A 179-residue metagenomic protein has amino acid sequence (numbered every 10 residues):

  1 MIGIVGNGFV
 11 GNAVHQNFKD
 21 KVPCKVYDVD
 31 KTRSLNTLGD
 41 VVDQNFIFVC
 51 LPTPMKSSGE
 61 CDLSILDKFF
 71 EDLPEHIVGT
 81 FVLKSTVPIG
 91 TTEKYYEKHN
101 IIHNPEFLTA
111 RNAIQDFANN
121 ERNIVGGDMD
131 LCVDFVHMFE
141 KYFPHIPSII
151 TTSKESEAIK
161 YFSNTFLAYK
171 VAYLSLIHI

Functional and structural regions predicted by a protein language model:
M1-V42: NAD(P)+-binding Rossmann beta1-loop-alpha1 motif at the extreme N-terminus of oxidoreductases
G11, R33, P54-S57, P88-I89 (+2 more regions): Glycine-rich nucleotide phosphate-binding loop and flanking beta-alpha elements of Rossmann-like dinucleotide-binding
K21, K94-N104, A113-L176: Internal alpha-helical scaffold of NAD(P)-dependent oxidoreductase catalytic cores
V42-D43, N120: Alpha-helix C-terminal capping/helix-to-coil transition sites in glycosyltransferase folds
F46, P54-N112: Rossmann-like NAD(P)(H) cofactor-binding subdomain of soluble oxidoreductases
F46-C50, I124: Structural motif
P52-S57, E155-E157: A short, flexible beta-alpha/helix-coil linker loop
